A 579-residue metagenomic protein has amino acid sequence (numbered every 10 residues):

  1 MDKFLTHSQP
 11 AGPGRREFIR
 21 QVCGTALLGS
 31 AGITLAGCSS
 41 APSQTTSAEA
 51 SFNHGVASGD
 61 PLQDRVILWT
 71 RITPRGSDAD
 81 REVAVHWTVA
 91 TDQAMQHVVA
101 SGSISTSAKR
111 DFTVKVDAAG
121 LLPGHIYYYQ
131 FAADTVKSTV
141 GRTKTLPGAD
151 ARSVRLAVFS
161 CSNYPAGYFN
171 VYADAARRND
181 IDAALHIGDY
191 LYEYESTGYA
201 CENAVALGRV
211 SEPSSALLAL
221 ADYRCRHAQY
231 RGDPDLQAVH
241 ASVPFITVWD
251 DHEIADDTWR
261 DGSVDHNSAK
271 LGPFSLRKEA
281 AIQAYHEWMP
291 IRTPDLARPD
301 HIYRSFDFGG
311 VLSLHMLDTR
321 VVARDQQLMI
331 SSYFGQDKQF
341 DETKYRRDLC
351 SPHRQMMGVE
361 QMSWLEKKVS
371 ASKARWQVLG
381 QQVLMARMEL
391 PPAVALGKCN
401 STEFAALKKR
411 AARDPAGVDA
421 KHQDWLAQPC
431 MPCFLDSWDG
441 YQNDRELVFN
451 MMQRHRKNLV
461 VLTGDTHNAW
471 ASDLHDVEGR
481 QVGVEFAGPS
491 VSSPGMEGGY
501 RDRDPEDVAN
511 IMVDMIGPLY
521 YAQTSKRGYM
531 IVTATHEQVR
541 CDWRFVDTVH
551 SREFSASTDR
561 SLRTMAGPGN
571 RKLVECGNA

Functional and structural regions predicted by a protein language model:
M1-E17, G24-A26: N-terminal secretory signal peptides
A11-G12, Q21, S39-V114, L121-A579: Long, structured stretches of catalytic cores involved in phosphate-ester chemistry, encompassing
I19-S30, G464: Long, contiguous juxta-domain segments that are non-catalytic but functionally important
